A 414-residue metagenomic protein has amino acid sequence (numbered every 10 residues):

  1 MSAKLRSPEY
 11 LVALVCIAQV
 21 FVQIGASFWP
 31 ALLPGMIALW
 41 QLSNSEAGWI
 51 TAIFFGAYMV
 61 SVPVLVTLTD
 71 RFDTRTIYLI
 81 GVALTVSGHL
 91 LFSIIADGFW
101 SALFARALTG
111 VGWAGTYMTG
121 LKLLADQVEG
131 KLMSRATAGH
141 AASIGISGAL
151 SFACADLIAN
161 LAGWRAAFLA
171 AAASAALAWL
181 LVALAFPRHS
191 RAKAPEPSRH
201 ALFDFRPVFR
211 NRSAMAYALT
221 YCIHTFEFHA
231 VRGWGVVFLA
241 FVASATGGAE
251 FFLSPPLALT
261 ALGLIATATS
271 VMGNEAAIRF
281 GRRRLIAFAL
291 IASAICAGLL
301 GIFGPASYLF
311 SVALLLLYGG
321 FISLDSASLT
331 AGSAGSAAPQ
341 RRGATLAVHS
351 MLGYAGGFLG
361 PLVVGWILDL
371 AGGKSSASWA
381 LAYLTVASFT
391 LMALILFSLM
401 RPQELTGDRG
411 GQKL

Functional and structural regions predicted by a protein language model:
M1-L5, H189-L219, L414: Juxtamembrane intracellular "pre-TM" segments in multi-pass secondary transporters
W29-P30, A214-T260: Extracytoplasmic gate region of multi-pass secondary transporters
V60-A96: Conserved MFS/SLC helix-loop-helix module at the cytosolic interface between two early adjacent transmembrane helices
A83-D97, A292-P305: C-terminal ends and interior cores of transmembrane alpha-helices in multi-pass membrane transporters/permeases
A105-S143: Cytoplasmic helix-loop-helix junction between adjacent transmembrane helices in 12-TM secondary transporters
H140-F186: Helix-loop-helix hairpin linking two adjacent transmembrane segments in secondary transporters
L180-A185, G373, W379, Y383-L414: Multi-pass alpha-helical transporter architecture, strongest for 12-TM Major Facilitator/SLC carriers used
R283-L329: C-terminal transmembrane helical hairpin of 12-TM major facilitator-type secondary transporters
